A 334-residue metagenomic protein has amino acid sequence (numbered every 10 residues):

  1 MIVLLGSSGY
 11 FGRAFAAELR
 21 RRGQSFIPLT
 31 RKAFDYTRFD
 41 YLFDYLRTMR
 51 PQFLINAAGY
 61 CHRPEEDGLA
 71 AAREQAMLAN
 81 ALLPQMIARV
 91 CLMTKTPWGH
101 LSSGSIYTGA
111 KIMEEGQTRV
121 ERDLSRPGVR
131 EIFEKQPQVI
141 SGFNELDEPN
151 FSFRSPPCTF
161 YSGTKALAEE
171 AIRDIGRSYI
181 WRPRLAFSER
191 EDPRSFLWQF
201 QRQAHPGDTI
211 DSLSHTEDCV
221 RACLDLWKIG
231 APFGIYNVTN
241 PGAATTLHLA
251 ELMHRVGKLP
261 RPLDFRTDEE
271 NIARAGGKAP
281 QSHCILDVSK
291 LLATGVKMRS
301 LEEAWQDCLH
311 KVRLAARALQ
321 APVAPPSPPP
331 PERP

Functional and structural regions predicted by a protein language model:
M1-R22: N-terminal Rossmann NAD(P)H-binding glycine-rich loop of SDR-like oxidoreductase domains
L5, L29, A57-A58, W98-G104 (+1 more regions): SDR active-site strand-loop-helix element
A14, A222-G277, D307-L309, R313-P331: Mid/C-terminal beta-alpha module of Rossmann-like enzyme folds, strongest in SDR-family dehydrogenases/epimerases
R20, S25-Y45, G59: Adenosine-cofactor binding site in Rossmann-like domains, unifying the SAM/SAH pocket of S-adenosylmethionine-dependent
F39-A81, L92, S105-T108: NAD(P)H-binding glycine-rich loop region in Rossmannoid oxidoreductase-like domains and their noncatalytic homologs
A71-L78, L82-L83, S105-W181: Catalytic helix-loop patch of NAD(P)-dependent Rossmann-fold dehydrogenases
C158, A166-D218: NAD(P)-dependent short-chain dehydrogenase/reductase
T245-T246, D268-K290, R299-E302: Active-site loop of classical SDR/Rossmann-like NAD(P)-dependent oxidoreductases, centered on the catalytic Tyr-X3-Lys
